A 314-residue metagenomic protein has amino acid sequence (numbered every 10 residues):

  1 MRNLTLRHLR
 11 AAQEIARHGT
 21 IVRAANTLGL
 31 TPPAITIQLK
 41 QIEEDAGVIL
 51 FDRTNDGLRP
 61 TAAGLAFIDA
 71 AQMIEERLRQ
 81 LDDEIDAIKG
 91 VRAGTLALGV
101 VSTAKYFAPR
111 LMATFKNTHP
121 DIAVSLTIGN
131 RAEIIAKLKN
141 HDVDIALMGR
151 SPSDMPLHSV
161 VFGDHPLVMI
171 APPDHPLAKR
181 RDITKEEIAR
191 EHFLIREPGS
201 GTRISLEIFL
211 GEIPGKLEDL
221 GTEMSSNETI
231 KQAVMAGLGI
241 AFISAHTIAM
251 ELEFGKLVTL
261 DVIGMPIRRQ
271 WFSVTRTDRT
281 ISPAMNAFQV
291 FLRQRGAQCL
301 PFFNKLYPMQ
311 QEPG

Functional and structural regions predicted by a protein language model:
N3, D69, I88, R110-T114 (+3 more regions): Short beta-strand-centered segments that line the small-molecule binding cleft or hinge of alpha/beta clamshell
Q13-T31: Short helix-boundary/capping micro-motifs
P32-P33, I37, D83, K89-H119 (+2 more regions): N-terminal winged-helix
E43-A62: A short LG(V/I)-centered, amphipathic sequence patch enriched for acidic residue(s) preceding the LG motif
K89-G90, L157-L194, P198: Flexible hinge/capping segments at coil-to-helix
N130-I135, K139-V143, M148-G149, G199 (+1 more regions): Hydrophobic hinge/microswitch elements
H192-P214, I281-P283, Q289, C299-P308: Secondary-structure junction motif
V258-F302, Y307-M309: A late-sequence structural motif
